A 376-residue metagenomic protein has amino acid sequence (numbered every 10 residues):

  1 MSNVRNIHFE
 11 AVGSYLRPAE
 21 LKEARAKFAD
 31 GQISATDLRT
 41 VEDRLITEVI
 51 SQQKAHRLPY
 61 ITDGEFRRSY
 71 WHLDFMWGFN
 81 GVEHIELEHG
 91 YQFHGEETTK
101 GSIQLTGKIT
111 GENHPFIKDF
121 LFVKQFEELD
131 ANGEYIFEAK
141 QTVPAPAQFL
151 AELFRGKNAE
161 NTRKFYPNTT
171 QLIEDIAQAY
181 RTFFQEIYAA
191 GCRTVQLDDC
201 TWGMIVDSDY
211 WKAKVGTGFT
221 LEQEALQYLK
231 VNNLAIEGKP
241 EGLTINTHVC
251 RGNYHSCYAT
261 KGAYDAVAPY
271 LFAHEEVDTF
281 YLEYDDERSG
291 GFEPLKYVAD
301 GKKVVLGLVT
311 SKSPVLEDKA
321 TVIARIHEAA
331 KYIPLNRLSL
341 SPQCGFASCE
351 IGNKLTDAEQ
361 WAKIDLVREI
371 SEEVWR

Functional and structural regions predicted by a protein language model:
M1-R376: Domain-level signal for soluble alpha/beta catalytic cores
